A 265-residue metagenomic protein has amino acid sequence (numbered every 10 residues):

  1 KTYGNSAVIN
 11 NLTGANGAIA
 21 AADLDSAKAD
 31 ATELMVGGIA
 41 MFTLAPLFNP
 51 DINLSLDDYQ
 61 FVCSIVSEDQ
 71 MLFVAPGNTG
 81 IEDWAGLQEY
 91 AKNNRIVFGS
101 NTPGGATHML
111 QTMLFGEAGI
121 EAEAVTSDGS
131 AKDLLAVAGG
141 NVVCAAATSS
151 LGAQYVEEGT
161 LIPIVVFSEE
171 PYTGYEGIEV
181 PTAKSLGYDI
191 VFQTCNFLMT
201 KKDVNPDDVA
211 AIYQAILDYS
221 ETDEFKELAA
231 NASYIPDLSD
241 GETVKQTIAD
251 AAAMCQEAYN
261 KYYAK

Functional and structural regions predicted by a protein language model:
K1-D58, T107, A118-V143, Y155 (+2 more regions): N-terminal (or domain-start) structured segment
A15, G105, A131, A146 (+3 more regions): Soluble non-cytosolic domains of exported or imported proteins
D23-T32, L47-K132, A183, C195-L228: Hinge/capping helix and adjacent helix->loop/strand transition within the periplasmic-binding protein
I39-M41, G77-N78, S149-S150, S168-E170 (+1 more regions): Solvent-exposed coil/turn segments that connect beta secondary-structure elements in extracytoplasmic/periplasmic
G99-V180: Ligand-binding pocket segment of bilobal, Venus flytrap-like solute-binding proteins
G152-E221, D250-A253: C-terminal lobe and pocket-closing loops of periplasmic/extracytoplasmic Venus-flytrap solute-binding proteins
E169-P171, L217, E221, F225-T247: Mature extracytoplasmic/periplasmic domains
D240-K265: Extracellular/periplasmic bilobal clamshell ligand-binding domains
